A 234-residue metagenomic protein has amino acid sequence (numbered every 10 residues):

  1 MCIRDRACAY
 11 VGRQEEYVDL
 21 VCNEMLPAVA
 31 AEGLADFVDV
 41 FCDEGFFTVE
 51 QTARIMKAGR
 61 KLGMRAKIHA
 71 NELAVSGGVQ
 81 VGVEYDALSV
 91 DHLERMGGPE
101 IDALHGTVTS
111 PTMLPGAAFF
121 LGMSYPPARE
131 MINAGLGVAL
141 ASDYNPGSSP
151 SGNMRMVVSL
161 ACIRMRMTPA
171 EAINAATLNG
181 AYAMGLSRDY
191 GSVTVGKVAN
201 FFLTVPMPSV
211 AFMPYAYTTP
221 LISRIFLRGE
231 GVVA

Functional and structural regions predicted by a protein language model:
M1-S76: Metal-coordinating catalytic core of metallo-dependent amide/deamination hydrolases
E32-L34, T107-V108, A134-L136, V198-A199 (+1 more regions): Short coil/turn connectors at secondary-structure junctions
F37-V40, S89-H92, F201, R224: Well-ordered beta-strand positions
F41, H69-N71, T112-L114, A141 (+1 more regions): Generic beta-strand/beta-sheet core signal
R65, V75-D189, Y217, G231: Active-site-adjacent C-terminal substructures of enzyme catalytic domains
A139-S142, A181-Y182, S187-M213: Structural signature of the urease/amidohydrolase superfamily beta/alpha-barrel
L178, V198-A234: C-terminal cap of metal-dependent C-N hydrolases
